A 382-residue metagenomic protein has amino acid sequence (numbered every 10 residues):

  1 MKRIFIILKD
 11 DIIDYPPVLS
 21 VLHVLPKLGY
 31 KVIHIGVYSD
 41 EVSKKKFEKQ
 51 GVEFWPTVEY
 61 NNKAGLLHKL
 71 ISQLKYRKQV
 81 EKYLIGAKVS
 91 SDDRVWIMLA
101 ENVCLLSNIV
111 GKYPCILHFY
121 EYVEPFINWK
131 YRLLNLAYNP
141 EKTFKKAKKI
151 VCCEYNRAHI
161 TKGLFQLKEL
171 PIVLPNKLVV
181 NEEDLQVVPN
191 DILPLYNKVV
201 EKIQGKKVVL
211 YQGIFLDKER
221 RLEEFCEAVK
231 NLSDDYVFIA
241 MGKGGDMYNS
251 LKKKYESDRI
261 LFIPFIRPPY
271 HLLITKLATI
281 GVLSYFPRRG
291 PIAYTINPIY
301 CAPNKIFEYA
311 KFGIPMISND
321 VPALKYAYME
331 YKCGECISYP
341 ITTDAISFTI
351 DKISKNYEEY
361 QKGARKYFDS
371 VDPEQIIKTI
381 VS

Functional and structural regions predicted by a protein language model:
Y15, E41-V42, Y76-V80, V95-K112 (+1 more regions): An aromatic- and histidine-rich active-site surface loop
H23, K78-I85, L105, V123 (+1 more regions): Membrane-proximal helix-turn-helix segments that form the acceptor-binding/catalytic region of lipid-linked
K27-S72, N156-L164, P171-V173, K243-M247 (+1 more regions): N-terminal strand-loop element at the rim of the active site of nucleotide-sugar-dependent glycosyltransferases
L106, T143-V173, K177-V187, Y326: A short, active-site helix/loop in glycosyltransferases that binds the activated sugar's phosphate group
V151, P194-R220, C226-V229, I239-A240: Conserved donor-binding/catalytic core segment of Leloir-type glycosyltransferases
K218-R220, P269-I274, G281-F307, S318-Y326: Nucleotide-sugar-dependent
G242, Y248-I280, I337: Nucleotide-activated donor-binding/catalytic signature segment of Leloir-type glycosyltransferases, i.e., the conserved
I337-I346, S354-S382: A charged, aromatic-enriched C-terminal amphipathic alpha-helix characteristic of glycosyltransferases across folds
